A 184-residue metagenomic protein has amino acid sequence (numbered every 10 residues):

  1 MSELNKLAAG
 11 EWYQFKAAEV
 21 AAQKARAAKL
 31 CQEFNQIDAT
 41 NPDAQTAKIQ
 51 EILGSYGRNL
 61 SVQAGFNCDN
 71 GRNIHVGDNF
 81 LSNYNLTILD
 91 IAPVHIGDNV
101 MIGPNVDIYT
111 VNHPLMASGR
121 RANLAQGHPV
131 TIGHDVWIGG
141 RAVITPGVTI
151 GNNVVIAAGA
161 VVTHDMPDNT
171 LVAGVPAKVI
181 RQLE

Functional and structural regions predicted by a protein language model:
M1-N59, A177-I180: Terminal amphipathic alpha-helical/low-complexity segments used for targeting or macromolecular assembly
A39, F66-V76, L81-T149, V175-P176 (+1 more regions): Flexible, glycine/small-residue-enriched loop-and-beta-strand segment within the central core of proteins
W137, V155, L171-A173: Short-chain dehydrogenase/reductase
N153-D165: C-terminal/domain-terminus segments
M166-D168, A173-P176: Acidic, glycine-centered active-site loop in nucleotide-sugar glycosyltransferases
